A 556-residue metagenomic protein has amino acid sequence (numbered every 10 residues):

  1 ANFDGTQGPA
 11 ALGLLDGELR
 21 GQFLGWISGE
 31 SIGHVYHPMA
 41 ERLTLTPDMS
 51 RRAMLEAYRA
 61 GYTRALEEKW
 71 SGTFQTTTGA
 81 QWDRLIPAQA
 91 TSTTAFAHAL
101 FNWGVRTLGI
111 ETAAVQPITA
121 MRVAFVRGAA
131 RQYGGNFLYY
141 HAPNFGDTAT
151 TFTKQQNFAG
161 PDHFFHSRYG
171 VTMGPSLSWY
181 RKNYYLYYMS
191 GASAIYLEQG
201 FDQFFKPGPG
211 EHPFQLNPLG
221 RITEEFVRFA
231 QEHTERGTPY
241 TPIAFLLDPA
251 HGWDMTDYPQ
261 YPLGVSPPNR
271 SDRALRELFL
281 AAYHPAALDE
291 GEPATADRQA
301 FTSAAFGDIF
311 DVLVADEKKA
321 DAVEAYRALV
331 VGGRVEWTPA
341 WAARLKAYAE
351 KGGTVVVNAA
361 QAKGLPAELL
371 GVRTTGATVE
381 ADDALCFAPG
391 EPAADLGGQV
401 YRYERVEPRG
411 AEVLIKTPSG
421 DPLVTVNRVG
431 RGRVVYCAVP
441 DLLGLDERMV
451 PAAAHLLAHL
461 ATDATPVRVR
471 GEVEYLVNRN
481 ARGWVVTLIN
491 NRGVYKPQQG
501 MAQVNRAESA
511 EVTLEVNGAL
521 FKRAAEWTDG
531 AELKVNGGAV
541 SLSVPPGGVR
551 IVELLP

Functional and structural regions predicted by a protein language model:
A1-F201, G307-K318: Catalytic-core regions of glycoside hydrolase
N2-D4, G29-S31, T91-T94, E111-A114 (+8 more regions): Structural motif
F3-D4, P9-A10, L19, S28-L55 (+5 more regions): Aromatic- and carboxylate-enriched substrate-binding clefts and catalytic-loop regions of carbohydrate-active enzymes
A40-L43, A149-P175, F205-L216, T256-V265 (+2 more regions): Short, flexible/disordered intra-domain loops and linkers
G210, P218-Y326, R428: Aromatic-Pro/Gly-enriched surface loop or interdomain linker that acts as a lid/target-recognition segment
F214-E232, M449-D463: Short, structured interface segments
D321-E324, G332-P556: A conserved amphipathic helix/loop scaffold that creates a polar/acidic microenvironment used either to coordinate
